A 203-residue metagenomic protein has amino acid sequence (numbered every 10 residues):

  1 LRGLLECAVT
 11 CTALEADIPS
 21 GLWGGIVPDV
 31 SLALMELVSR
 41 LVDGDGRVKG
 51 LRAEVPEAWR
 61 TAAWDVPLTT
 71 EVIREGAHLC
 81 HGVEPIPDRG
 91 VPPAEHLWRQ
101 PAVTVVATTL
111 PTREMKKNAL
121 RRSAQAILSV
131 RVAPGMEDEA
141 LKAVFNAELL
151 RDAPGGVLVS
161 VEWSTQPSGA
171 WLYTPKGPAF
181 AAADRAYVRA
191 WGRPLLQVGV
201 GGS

Functional and structural regions predicted by a protein language model:
L1-D88, P92-P101: Fold-level recognition of mixed alpha/beta catalytic cores in primary-metabolism enzymes, strongest
T10, I18, L34, V105-T108 (+5 more regions): Zn-dependent metallopeptidase/amidohydrolase metal-coordination segment
S31-S39, V106, K142, D184: Predominant activation on well-ordered alpha-helical scaffold segments within soluble catalytic domains
D43-V55, P154-V161, P194-V198: Flexible, glycine/charged-enriched surface loops at secondary-structure junctions
P85-P87, V91-A119, S129-V130: A structural supersecondary motif
S129-A133, V159-K176, G199-G202: A short beta-alpha structural unit
L141-L150: Short amphipathic alpha-helices in soluble, non-transmembrane regions that often serve as interface/regulatory elements
G169-R189: Short, low-order "capping/linker" segments at domain edges
